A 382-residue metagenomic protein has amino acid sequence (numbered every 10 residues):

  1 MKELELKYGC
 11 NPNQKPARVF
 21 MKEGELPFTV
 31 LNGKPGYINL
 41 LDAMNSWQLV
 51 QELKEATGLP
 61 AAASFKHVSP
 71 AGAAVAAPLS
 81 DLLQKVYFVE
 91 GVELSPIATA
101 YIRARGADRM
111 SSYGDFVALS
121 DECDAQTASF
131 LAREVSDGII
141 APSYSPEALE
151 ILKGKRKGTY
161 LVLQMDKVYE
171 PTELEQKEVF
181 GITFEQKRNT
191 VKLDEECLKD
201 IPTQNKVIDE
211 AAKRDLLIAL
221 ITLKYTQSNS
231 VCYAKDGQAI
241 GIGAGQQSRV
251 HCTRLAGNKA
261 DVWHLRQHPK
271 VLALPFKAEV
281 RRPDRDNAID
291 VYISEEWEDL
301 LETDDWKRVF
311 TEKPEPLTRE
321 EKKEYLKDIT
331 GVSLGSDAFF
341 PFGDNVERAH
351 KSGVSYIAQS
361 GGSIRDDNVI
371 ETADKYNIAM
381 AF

Functional and structural regions predicted by a protein language model:
M1-C197, A212-S230: Active-site loops and adjacent core secondary-structure elements that bind or stabilize anionic groups
K22-K34, A107-Y113, R188-K206, D284-W306 (+2 more regions): Gly-rich Lys/Arg/Thr-decorated short loops/hinges at beta-loop-alpha junctions or inter-strand turns that position
E52, Y225, V262-R266, K351 (+1 more regions): Conserved helix-loop functional segments at active or binding sites
A56-S64, V162-M165, S228-K235, L265-F276 (+1 more regions): Flexible, glycine/charged-enriched surface loops at secondary-structure junctions
S69, C123, K235-Q238, F340: Active-site-proximal loop/turn and secondary-structure-junction residues that shape catalytic pockets, frequently
A71-R109, I240-G343: Glycine- and Gly-Pro-enriched alpha-helical subdomains that act as flexible, kink-prone "lid/hinge" or packing modules
D115, L119-S120, R133-L163, V168-E170 (+6 more regions): C-terminal binding/interaction regions
E122, I201-A211, F340: Bateman/CBS regulatory modules and CBS-like beta-alpha motifs in cytosolic regions of diverse proteins
